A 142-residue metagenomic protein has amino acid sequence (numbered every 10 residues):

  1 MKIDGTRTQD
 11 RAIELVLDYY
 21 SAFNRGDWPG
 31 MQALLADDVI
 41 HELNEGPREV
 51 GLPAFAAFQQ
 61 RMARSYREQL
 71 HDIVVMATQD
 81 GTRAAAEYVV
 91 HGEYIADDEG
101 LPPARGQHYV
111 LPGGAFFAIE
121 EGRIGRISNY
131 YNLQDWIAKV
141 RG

Functional and structural regions predicted by a protein language model:
M1-G142: C-terminal and inter-domain tail/linker signature
